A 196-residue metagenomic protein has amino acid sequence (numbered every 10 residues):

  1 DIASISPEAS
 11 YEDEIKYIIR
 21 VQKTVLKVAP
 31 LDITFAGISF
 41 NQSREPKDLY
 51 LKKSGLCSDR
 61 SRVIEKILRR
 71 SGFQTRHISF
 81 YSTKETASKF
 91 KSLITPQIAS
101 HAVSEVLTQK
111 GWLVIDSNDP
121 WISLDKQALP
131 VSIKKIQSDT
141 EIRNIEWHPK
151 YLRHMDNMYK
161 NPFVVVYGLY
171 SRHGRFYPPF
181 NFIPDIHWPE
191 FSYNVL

Functional and structural regions predicted by a protein language model:
D1-G55, R62: Secondary-structure boundary elements
E12-D13, S104, P184: Intrinsic disorder/low-complexity signal
V21-K23, H101, Y193: Residue-level marker of intrinsically disordered, low-complexity segments enriched for small/polar residues
T24, L56-V63, L107-G111, K150: Generic detector of bulky aromatic hydrophobic side chains
K53-C57, S79-F80: Short His-Asn-centered micro-motif
R62-E141: Hydrophobic/aromatic-rich core segments of domains that either
L107-V195: Active-site rim recognition segments
